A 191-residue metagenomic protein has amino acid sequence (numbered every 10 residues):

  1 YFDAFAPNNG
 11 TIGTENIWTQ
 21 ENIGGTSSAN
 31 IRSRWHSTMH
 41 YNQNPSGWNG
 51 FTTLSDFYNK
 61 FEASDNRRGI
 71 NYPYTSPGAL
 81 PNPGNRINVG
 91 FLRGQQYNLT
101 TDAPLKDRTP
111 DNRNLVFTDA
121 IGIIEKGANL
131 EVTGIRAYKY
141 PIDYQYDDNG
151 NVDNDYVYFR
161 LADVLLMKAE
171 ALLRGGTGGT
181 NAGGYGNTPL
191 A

Functional and structural regions predicted by a protein language model:
Y1, W18, D65, D155-G178 (+1 more regions): Extended, hydrophobic/aromatic-rich amphipathic alpha-helical segments that build helical scaffolds
Y1-N114: An aromatic- and glycine-enriched ligand-binding surface/loop that stacks and positions planar moieties
F5, F91, P104, I121-I123 (+3 more regions): Intrinsic disorder/low-complexity segments
A29-I31, S64, G90, T133-R136 (+2 more regions): Short alpha-helical segments used as structural interaction elements across diverse proteins
M39-Y41, D143, M167, G175: Enrichment for repetitive, rod-forming helical segments
T52, L115-T118, L130-G134, A182-L190: Glycine-rich, flexible loop segments associated with nucleotide phosphate handling
Y74-G78, P141, L172-N181: Short regulatory "switch" loops immediately downstream of catalytic or recognition motifs within protein catalytic
T109-R160: Active-site beta-strand/loop architecture of penicillin-binding DD-peptidases
